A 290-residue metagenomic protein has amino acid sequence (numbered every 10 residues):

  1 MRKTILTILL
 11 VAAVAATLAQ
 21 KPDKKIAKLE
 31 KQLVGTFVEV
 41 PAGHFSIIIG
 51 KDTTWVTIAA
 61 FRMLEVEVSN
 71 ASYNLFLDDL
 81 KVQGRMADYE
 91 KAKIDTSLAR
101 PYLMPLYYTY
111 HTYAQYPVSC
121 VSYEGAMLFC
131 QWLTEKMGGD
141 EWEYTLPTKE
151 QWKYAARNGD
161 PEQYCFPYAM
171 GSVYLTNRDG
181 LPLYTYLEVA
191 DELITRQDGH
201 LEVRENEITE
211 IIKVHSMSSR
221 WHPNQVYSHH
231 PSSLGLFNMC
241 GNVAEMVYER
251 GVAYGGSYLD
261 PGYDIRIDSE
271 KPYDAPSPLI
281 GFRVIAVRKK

Functional and structural regions predicted by a protein language model:
M1-K24, A155: Bacterial Sec-dependent N-terminal signal peptides
D23-Q32, L106: Short aromatic-glycine motifs in intrinsically disordered, low-complexity regions
K25-A27, G50-D52, I267-Y273: Short, P/G- and charge-enriched loop/turn segments at secondary-structure junctions
L29-Y102, V121-E124, G241: A short glycine-rich, aromatic-capped structural motif
H44-I47, P101, L259, D264 (+1 more regions): Active-site/binding-pocket entry motifs
R62-L64, W132, R283-I285: Residues within well-ordered beta-strands of beta-sheet-rich folds
Y107-E270, P276-P278: Functional-site microenvironments in short loops/helix caps that host divalent-cation chemistry
I280-K290: Short, structured beta-strand segments at or near domain termini in extracellular proteins/domains
